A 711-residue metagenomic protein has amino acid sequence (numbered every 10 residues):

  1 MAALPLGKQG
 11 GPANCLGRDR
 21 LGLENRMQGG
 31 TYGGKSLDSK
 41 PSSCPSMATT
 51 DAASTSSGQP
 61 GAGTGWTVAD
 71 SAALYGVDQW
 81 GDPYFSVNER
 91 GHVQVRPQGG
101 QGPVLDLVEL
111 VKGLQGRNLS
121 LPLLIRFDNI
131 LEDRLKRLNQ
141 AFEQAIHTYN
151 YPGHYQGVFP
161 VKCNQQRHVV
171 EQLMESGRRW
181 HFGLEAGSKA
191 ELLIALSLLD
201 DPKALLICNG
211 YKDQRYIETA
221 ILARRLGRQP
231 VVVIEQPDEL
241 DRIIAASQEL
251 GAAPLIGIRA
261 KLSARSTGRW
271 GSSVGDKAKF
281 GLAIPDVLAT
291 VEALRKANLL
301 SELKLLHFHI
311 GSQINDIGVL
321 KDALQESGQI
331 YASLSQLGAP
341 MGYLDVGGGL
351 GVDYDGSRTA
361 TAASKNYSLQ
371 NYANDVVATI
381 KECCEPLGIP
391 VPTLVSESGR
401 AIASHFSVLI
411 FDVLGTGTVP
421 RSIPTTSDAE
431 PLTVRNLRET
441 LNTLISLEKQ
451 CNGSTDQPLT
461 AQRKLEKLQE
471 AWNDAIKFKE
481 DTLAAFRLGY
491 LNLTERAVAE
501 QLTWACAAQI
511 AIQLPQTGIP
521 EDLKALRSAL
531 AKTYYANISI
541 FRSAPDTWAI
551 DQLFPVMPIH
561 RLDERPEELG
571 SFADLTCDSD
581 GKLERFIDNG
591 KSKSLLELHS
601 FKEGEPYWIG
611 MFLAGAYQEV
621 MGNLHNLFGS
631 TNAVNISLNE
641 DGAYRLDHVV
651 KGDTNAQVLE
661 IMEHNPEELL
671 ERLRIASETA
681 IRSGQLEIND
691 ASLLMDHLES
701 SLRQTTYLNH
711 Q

Functional and structural regions predicted by a protein language model:
A2-L4, G11, G30: Short, low-complexity intrinsically disordered segments enriched in A/P/G/S/L with frequent Arg, especially at protein
S36, P41-C44, A48-S120, S637 (+3 more regions): Conserved, well-structured core domains of diverse proteins
L74, D375, K381-Q711: Charged (often Lys/Glu-rich) extended helix/loop segments that serve as interaction or gating elements
V87-Q165: Low-complexity, highly charged intrinsically disordered N-terminal segments that act as targeting/localization
N150-D345, L350-V352, N366-Y372, T379 (+1 more regions): Active-site-proximal beta-alpha core segment in soluble small-molecule metabolic enzymes
R167-V169, I194-A195, I217, R242-I243 (+7 more regions): Short helix/loop capping segments that flank catalytic or ligand/cofactor-binding pockets
I314-D322, D353-N371, A401-T416: Short glycine/threonine-rich loop-to-helix capping motif typified by GTGT followed within a few residues by an Asp-Pro
